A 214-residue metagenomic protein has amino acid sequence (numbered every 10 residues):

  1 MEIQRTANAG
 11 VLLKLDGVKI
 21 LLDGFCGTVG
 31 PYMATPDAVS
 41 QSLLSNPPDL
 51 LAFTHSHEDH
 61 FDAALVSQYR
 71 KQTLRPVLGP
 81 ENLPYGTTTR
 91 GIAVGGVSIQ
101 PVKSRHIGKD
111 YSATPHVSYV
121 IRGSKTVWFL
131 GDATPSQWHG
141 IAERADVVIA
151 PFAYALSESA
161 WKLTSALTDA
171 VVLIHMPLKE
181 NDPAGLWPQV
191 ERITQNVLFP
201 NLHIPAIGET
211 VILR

Functional and structural regions predicted by a protein language model:
M1-S40, S112-D132, V147: Conserved beta-strand hairpin/beta-sheet module of binuclear metal-dependent hydrolase folds, prominently
L13, D23, H55, D62 (+6 more regions): Divalent metal-coordination and catalytic microenvironments
L15-A52, A64-S67, K109, T134-G140 (+1 more regions): Pre-active-site segment of Zn-dependent metallo-hydrolases
D23-G27, H55-S56, V102-H106, K125 (+3 more regions): Active-site metal-binding loops of divalent metal-dependent hydrolases
Y32-Y85, E143-I149, D169: Active-site metal-binding motif and surrounding structural segment of the metallo-beta-lactamase
L65-D110, V117-V120, G208-I212: Portal/gating segments that form or line small-molecule/metal binding sites
P84-V97, A113, A142, K162-R214: Binuclear metal-ion centers of metallo-dependent hydrolases, dominated by the metallo-beta-lactamase
G108-L167: Active-site-proximal loop/helix segments of hydrolase catalytic cores
